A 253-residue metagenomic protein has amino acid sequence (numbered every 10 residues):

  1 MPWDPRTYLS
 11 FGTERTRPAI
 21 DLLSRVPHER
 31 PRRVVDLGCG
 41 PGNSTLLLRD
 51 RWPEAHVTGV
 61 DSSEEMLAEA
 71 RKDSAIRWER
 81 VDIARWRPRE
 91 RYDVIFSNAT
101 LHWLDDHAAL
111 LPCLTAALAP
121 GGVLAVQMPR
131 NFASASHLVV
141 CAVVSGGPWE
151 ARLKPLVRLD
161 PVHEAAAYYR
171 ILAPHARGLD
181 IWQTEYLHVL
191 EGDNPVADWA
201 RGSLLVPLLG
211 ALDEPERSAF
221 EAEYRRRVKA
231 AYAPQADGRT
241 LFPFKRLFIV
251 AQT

Functional and structural regions predicted by a protein language model:
M1-E29, N43-L47, M66-E69, C141 (+1 more regions): Conserved class I S-adenosyl-L-methionine
R33-W86: Class I SAM-dependent methyltransferase SAM/SAH-binding core
P41-N43, V157-T253: Conserved Class I S-adenosyl-L-methionine
R87-I95: A short acidic, Gly/Pro-enriched loop at the edge of an enzyme's catalytic core that lines a small-molecule cofactor
V94-H107, R130: A short SAM/SAH-binding and catalytic strip from SAM-dependent methyltransferases
A108-V123: A short glycine-rich, Lys/Arg-flanked "PGG" loop and its adjoining helix->strand segment in the class I
V123-E150: Conserved class I S-adenosyl-L-methionine
